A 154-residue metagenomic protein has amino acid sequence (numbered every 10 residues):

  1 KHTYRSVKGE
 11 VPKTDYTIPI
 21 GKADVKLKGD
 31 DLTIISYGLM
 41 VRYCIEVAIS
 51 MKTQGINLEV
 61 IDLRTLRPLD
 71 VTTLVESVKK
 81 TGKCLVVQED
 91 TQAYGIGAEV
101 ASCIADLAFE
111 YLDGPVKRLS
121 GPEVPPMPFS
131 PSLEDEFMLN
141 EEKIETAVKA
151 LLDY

Functional and structural regions predicted by a protein language model:
K1-Y154: Thiamine diphosphate
